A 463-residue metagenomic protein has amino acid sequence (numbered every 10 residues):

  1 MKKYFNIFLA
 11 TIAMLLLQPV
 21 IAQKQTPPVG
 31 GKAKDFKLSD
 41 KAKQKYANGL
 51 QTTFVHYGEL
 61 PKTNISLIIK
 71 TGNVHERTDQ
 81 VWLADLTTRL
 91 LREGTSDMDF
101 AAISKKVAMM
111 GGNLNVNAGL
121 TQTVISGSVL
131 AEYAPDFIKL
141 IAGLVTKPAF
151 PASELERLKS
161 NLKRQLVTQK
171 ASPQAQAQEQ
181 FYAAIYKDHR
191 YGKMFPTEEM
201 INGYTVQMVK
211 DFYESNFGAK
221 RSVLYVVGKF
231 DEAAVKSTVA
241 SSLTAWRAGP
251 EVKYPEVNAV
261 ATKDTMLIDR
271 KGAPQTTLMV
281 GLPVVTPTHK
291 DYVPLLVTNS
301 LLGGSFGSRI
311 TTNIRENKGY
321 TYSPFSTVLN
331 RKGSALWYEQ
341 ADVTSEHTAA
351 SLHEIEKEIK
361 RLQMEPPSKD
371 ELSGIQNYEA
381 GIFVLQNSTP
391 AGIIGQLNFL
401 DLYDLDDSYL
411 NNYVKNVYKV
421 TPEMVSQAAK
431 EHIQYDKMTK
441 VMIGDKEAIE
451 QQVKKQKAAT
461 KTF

Functional and structural regions predicted by a protein language model:
M1-Q25: Bacterial Sec-dependent N-terminal signal peptides
Y4, N113-V116, D211-N216, V328-N330 (+1 more regions): Short, flexible, solvent-exposed loop/turn segments with mixed acidic/basic and small polar residues
A22-K105, S126-V129, K139, K210-N313 (+2 more regions): His/Glu-rich zincin catalytic helix
Q25-K43, A183-S222, K253-N258, F383 (+1 more regions): Histidine-acidic residue clusters that define the catalytic metal-binding segment of zinc metallopeptidase domains
V55, L60-T87, D99-T146, K159 (+7 more regions): M16 family metallopeptidases and their MPP-like homologs
A102, K147-P151, L155, Q165 (+1 more regions): Peptidyl-prolyl cis-trans isomerase
G143-F150, S242-G249, K357-P366, K457-F463: A common structural junction motif
L162-Q169, N258-D269, Y378-F383: Short, conserved secondary-structure transition motifs
